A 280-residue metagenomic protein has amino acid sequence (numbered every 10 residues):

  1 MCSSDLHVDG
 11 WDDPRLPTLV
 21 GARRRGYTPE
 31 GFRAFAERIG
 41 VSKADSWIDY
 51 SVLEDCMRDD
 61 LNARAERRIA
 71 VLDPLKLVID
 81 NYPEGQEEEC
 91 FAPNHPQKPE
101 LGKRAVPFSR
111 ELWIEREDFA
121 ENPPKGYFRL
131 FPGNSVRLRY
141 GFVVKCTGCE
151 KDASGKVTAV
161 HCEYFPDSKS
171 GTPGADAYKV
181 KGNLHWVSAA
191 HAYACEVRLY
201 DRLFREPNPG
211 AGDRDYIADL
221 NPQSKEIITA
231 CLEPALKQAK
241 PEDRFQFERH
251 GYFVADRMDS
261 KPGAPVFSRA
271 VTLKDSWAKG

Functional and structural regions predicted by a protein language model:
M1-S3: Short, small-residue-biased leader/transition segments that mark boundaries at the very start of proteins
D9, R15-E30, A34, I39-G280: Basic, alpha-helical terminal appendages of large translation-related enzymes
